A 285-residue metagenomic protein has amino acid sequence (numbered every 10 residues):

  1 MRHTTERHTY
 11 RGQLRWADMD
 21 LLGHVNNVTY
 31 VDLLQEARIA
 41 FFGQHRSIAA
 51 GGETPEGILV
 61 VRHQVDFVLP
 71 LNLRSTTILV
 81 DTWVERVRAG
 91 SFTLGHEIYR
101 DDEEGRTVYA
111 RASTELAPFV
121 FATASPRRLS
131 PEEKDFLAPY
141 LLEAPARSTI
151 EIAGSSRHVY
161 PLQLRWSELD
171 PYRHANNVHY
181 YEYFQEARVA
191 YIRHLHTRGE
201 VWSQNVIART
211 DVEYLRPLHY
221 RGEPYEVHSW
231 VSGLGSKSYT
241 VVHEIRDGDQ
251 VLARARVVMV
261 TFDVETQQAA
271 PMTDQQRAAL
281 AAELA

Functional and structural regions predicted by a protein language model:
R2-R62, R111, A117-R209, V264-A285: Hot-dog-fold acyl-thioester-processing enzymes
H8-Y10, F67-L79, W83-I152, H219-R221 (+1 more regions): HotDog/MaoC-like acyl-thioester-processing domains
L21-H24, L69-P70, R74-T76, P171-H174 (+2 more regions): Short histidine-centered beta-strand/loop micro-motifs that create catalytic or ligand/metal-coordination sites
V61-V68, L79-D81, A146, R209-L215 (+1 more regions): Short structured motifs
E186, P217, W230: Histidine- and/or cysteine-centered catalytic micro-motif in compact active-site loops
